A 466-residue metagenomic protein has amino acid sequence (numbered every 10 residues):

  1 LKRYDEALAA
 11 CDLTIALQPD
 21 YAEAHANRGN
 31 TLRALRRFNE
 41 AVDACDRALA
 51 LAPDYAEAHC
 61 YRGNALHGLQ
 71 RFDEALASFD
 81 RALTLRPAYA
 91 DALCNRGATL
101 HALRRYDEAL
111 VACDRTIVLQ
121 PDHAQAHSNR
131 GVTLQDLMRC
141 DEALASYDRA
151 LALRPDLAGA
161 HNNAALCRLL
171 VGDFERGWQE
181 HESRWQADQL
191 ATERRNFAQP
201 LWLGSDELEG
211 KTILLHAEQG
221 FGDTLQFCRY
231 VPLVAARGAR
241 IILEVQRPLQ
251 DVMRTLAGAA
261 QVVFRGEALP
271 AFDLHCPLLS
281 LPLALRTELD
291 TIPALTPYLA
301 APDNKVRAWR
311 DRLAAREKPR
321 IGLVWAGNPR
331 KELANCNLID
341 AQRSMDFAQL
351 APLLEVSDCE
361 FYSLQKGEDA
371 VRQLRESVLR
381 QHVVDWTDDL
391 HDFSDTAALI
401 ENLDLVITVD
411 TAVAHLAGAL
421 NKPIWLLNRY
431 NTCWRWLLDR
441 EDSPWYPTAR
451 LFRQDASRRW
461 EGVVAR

Functional and structural regions predicted by a protein language model:
L1-L405, D410-R466: Alpha-helical solenoid repeat scaffolds of the TPR/TPR-like class and their adjacent stem/linker regions that mediate
